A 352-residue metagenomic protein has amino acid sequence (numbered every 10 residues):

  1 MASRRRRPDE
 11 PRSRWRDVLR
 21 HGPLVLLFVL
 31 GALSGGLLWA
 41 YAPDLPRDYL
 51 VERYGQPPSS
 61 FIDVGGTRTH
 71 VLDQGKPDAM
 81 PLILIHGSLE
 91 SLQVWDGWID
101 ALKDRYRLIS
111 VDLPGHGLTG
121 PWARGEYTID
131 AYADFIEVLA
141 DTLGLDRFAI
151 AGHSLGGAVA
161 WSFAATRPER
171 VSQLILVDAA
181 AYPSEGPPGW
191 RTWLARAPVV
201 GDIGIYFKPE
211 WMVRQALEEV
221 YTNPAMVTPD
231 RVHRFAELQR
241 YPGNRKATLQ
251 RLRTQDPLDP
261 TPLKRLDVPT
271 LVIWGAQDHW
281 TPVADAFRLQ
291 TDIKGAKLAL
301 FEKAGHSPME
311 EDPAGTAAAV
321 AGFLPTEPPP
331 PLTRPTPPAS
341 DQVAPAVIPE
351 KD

Functional and structural regions predicted by a protein language model:
L24-F61: An N-terminal hydrophobic leader/cap segment in hydrolases
A40-L45, Y49-L50, G186-P188, T192 (+1 more regions): Conserved alpha/beta-hydrolase catalytic His-Asp/Glu region
V64-G66, L72-Q74, L113-A151: Active-site loop/oxyanion-hole signature of alpha/beta-hydrolase fold enzymes
Q74-L118: Conserved HGGG/HGGXW glycine-rich cap/lid loop of the alpha/beta-hydrolase fold
A165, L174-D202: Flexible "cap/lid" loop of the alpha/beta hydrolase fold
L266, V272-W274: Short beta-strand/loop motif that positions the catalytic acidic residue of the alpha/beta-hydrolase fold
Q277-T281: Acidic catalytic loop of the alpha/beta-hydrolase fold
A296-D352: Catalytic active-site module of serine/aspartate enzymes centered on a nucleophile-bearing elbow/loop
